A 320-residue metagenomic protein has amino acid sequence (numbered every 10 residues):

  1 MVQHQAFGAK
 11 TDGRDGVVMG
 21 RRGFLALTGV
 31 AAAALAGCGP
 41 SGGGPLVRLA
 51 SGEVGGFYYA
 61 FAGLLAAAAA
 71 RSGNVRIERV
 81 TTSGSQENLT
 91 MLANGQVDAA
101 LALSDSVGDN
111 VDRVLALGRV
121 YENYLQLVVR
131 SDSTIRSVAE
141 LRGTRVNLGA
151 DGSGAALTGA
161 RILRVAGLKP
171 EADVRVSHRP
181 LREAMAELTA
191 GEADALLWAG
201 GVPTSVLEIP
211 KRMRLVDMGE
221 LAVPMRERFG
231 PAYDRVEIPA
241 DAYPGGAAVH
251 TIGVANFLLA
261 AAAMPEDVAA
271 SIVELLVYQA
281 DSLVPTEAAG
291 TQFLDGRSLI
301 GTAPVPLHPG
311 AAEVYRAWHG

Functional and structural regions predicted by a protein language model:
M1-M19, T28-A34: N-terminal secretory signal peptides
G39-S41: Bacterial signal peptide processing site
G44, N74, D112, E122-Y124 (+2 more regions): Extracytoplasmic
G44-S72, N123-A190, D281, R297 (+2 more regions): Bilobed "Venus flytrap"/periplasmic-binding protein-like clamshell domains and structurally analogous long
A62, A67, E78-V114, R182-L188 (+2 more regions): Pocket-flanking alpha-helical
A69, G73, Q96, L101-S104 (+10 more regions): Sec/Tat-exported extracytoplasmic proteins
S104-V107, S133, P170-M264: Pocket-lining segment of extracytoplasmic ligand-binding domains
V249-G320: Segments of small-molecule ligand-sensing domains
